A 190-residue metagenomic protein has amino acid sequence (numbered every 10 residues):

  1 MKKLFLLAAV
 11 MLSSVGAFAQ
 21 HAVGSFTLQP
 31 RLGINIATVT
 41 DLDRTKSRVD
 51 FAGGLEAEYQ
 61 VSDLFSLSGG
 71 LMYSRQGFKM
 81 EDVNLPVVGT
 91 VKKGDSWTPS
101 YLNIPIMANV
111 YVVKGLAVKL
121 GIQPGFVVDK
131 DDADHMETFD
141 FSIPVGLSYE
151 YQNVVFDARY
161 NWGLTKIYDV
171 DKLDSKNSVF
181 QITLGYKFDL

Functional and structural regions predicted by a protein language model:
M1-R31, L184, F188-L190: Bacterial Sec-dependent N-terminal signal peptides
H21-V23, S62, V113-G115, Y151-V154 (+1 more regions): Outer-membrane beta-barrel channels and translocator barrels
T27, T45-T90: Glycine- and aromatic-enriched membrane insertion/assembly motifs of diderm outer-membrane and organelle channel
P30-I36, G53-Y59, D63, L71-Y73 (+5 more regions): Residues on the lipid-exposed face of transmembrane beta-strands in outer-membrane beta-barrel proteins
T38-K46, R75-S100, F126-F141, K166-F180: Flexible, solvent-exposed loop segments that connect beta-strands
R48-A52, S62-S66, P99-N103, V113-A117 (+1 more regions): Short connector loops at helix/strand junctions that flank enzyme active sites, especially segments positioning acidic
V87-L120: Short, structured interface segments that constitute the first stable element of a domain
